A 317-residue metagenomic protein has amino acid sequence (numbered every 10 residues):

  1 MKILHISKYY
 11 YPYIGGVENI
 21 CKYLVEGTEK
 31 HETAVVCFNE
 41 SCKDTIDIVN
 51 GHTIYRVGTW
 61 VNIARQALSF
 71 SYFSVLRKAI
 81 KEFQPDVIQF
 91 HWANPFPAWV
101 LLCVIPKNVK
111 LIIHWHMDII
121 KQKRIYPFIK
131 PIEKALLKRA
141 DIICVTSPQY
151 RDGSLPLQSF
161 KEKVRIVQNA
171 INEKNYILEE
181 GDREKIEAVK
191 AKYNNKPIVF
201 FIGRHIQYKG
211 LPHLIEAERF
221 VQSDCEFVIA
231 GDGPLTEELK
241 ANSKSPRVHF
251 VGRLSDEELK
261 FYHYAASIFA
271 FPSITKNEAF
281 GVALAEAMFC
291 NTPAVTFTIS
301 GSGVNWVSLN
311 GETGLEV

Functional and structural regions predicted by a protein language model:
L4, K192-K209, I215-R219: Conserved donor-binding/catalytic core segment of Leloir-type glycosyltransferases
I6-I14, I20-C21, G27-L68: N-terminal strand-loop element at the rim of the active site of nucleotide-sugar-dependent glycosyltransferases
F73, P85-N108, I113-W115, I120: An aromatic- and histidine-rich active-site surface loop
L137, R253-L254, F261-A266: Short alpha-helical donor nucleotide-sugar binding micro-motif in glycosyltransferases
K138-L178: A short, active-site helix/loop in glycosyltransferases that binds the activated sugar's phosphate group
E237-E257: Nucleotide-activated donor-binding/catalytic signature segment of Leloir-type glycosyltransferases, i.e., the conserved
Y264-A279, T292-P293: Acidic donor-binding loop of glycosyltransferase active sites
C290-T298: Short hydrophobic beta-strand element within catalytic cores of glycosyltransferases and related nucleotide-activated
